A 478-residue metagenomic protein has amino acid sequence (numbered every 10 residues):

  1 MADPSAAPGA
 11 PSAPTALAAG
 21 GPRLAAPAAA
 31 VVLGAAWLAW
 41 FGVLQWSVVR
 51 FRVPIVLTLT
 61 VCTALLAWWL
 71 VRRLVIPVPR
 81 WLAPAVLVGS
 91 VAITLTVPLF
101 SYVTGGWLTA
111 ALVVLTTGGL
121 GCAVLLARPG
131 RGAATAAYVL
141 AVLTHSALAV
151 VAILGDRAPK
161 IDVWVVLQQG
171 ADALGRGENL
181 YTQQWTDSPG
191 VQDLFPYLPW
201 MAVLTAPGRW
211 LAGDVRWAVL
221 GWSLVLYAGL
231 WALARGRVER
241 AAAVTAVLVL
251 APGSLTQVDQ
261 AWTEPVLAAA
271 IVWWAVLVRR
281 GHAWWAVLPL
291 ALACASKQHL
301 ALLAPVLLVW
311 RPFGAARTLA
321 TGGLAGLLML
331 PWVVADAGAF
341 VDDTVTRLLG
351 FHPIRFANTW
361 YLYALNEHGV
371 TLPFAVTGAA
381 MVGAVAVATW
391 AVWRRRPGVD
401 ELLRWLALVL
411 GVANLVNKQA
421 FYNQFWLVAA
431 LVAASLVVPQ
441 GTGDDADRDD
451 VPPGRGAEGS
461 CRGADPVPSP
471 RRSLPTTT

Functional and structural regions predicted by a protein language model:
M1-G20, T442-T478: Short, intrinsically disordered terminal tails adjacent to the first/last structured region
A2-G9, T15-A275, A283, F313-A429 (+1 more regions): Primarily membrane-embedded glycan-assembly and transfer machineries that use lipid-linked glycans
W284-V309, L327, K418-Q424: Transmembrane helices and adjacent periplasmic/lumenal helix-loop junctions of polyprenol-phosphate-dependent
